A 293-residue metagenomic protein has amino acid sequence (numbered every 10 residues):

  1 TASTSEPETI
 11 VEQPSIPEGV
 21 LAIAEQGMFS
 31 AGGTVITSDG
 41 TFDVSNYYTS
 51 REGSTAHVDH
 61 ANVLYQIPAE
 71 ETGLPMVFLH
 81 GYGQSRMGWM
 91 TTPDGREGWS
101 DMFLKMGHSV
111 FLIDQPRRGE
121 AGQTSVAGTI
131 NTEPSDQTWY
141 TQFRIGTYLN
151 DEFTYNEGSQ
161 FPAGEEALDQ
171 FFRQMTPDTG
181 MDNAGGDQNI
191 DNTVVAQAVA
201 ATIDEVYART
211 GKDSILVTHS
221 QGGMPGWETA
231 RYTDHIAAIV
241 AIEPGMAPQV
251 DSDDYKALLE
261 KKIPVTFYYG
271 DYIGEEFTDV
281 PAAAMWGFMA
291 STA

Functional and structural regions predicted by a protein language model:
I10-E71: N-terminal cap/lid segment of alpha/beta-hydrolase-fold proteins
G73-G81: Short beta-strand element of the alpha/beta-hydrolase
H80-T92: Active-site glycine-rich loops that stabilize anionic/oxyanionic intermediates across multiple enzyme folds
R96-G122: Conserved alpha/beta-hydrolase
T193-S214: Conserved acidic catalytic loop of the alpha/beta-hydrolase fold
S214-I215, A238-V240: Residue in the alpha/beta-hydrolase core beta-strand immediately N-terminal to the catalytic nucleophile
V217-G226: Gly/Ala-rich beta-loop-alpha elbow adjacent to hydrolase catalytic centers
A241-A293: The feature captures the conserved acid-bearing segment of alpha/beta-hydrolase catalytic domains
